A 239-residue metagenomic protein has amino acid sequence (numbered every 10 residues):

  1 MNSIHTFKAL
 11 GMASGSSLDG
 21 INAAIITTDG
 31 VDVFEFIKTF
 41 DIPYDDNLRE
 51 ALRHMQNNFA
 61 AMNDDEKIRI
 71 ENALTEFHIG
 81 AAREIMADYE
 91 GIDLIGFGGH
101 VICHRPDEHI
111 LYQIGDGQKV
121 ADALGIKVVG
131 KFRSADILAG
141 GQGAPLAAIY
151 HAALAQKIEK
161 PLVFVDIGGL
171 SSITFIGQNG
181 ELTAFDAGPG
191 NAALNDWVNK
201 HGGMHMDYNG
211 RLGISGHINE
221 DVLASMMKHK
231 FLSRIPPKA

Functional and structural regions predicted by a protein language model:
S3-I4, I85-G91, K157-K160: Glycine-rich phosphate-binding loop signature in dinucleotide/nucleotide-binding domains
H5, A13-D65, E181-L182: Short glycine-rich, Thr/Ser-proximal phosphate-binding strand/loop in the N-terminal lobe of ATP-dependent enzymes
H5-K8, P106-L111, I126-M206: Phosphate-binding/catalytic loop of phosphoryl-transfer enzymes
S14, F97-H100, I167-G169: Glycine-rich beta-strand-to-loop/alpha-helix junction loops that act as flexible
G20-F34, T39-Y44, T183-A239: Conserved ATP-utilizing enzyme core subdomain
Q56-I70, M204-L212: Short glycine/proline- and acidic residue-enriched helix-loop micro-motifs that form flexible lids or anion-recognition
A61-G117: Short beta-strand-loop/turn "lid" adjacent to the catalytic site in phosphate-handling enzymes
V120: Polyanion-binding surfaces on beta-sheet-dominated domains and ring/shell assemblies
